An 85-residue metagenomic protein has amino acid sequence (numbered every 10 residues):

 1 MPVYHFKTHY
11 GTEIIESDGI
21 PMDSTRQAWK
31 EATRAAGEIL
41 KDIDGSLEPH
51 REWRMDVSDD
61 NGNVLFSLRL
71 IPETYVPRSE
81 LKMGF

Functional and structural regions predicted by a protein language model:
M1-E16: Short aromatic-glycine-(Arg/Gly/Cys) micro-motifs in beta-strand/loop hairpins
M1-H5, I39, V64-L65: Secondary-structure boundary/capping motif
V3, L40-P49: Short linear motifs in intrinsically disordered
Y4-F6, A28, M55: Generic recognition of well-ordered secondary-structure surfaces with a strong bias for beta-strand segments
I14-T25: A short, exposed loop/beta-hairpin motif centered on an aromatic-Gly-Thr core
R26-D44: Charged, amphipathic alpha-helical segments
L47, E52-F85: C-terminal structural segments of small proteins and small subunits
